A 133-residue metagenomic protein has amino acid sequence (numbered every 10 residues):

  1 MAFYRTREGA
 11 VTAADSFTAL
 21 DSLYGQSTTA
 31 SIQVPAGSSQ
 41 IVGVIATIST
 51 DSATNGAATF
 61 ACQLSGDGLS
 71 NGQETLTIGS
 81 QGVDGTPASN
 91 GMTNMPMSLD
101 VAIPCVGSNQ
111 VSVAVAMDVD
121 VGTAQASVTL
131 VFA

Functional and structural regions predicted by a protein language model:
M1-T18, I32-P35, V44, A116-A133: C-terminal interaction-tip segments
F3, F17-L20, Y24, S31 (+1 more regions): Tryptophan-centered short beta-strand motifs
T6-E8, S27, I41, L64 (+2 more regions): Positively charged, low-complexity intrinsically disordered regions
V11-S27, G37, S80-N94, V106-S108: Solvent-exposed, conformationally flexible loop/turn segments
S22-G68, S127-A133: Beta-rich globular "head" domains
Q26, M97-D100, N109-Q110, A114 (+1 more regions): Residue-level detection of beta-strand scaffold positions
V42-G43, A102-V119: Noncatalytic modules at the cell exterior or secretory-pathway interfaces, chiefly beta-strand-rich lectin/adhesion
I48-D100, P104: Terminal beta-strand-rich extracellular "head" domains that mediate receptor/glycan or other ligand binding
